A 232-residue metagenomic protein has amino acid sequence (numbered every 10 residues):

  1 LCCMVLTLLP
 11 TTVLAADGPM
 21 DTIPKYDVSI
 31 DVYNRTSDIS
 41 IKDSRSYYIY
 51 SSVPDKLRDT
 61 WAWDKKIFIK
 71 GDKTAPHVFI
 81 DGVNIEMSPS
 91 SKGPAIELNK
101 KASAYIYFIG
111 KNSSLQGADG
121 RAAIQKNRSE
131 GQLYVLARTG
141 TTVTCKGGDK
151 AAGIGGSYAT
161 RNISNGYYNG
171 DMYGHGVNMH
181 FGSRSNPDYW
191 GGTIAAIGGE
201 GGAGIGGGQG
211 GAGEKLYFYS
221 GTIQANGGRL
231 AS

Functional and structural regions predicted by a protein language model:
L1-M4: Sec-dependent N-terminal signal peptides
T7-P19: Sec-dependent signal peptide cleavage junction
A16-S232: A composition-driven surface/loop motif
